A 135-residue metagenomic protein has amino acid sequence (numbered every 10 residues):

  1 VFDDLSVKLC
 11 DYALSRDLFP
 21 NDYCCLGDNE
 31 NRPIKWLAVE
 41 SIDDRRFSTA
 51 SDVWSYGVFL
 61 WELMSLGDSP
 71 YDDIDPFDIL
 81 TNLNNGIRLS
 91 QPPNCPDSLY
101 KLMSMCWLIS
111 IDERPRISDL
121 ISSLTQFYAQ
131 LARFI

Functional and structural regions predicted by a protein language model:
V1-N31: Activation segment/activation loop of eukaryotic-type protein kinase catalytic domains
D44-T49: Activation segment
D52: Conserved catalytic-loop aspartate of Hanks-type protein kinases
S65-S69: Structural helix C-cap motif within protein kinase domains
L83-P93: Short proline-rich PxxP-based motifs
N94-W107: Conserved C-terminal C-lobe helix
W107-D119: A conserved short helix/loop substructure at the end of the activation segment of eukaryotic-like protein kinase domains
